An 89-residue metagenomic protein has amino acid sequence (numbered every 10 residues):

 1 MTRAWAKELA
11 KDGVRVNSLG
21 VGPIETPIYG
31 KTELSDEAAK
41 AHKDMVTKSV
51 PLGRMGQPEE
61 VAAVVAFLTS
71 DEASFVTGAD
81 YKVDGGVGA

Functional and structural regions predicted by a protein language model:
R3: A short, exposed helix-loop element centered on a Lys and neighboring polar residues
K7-K11, S74: Alpha-helical segment proximal to the catalytic Tyr-Lys
E8, P27, G88: Active-site beta-alpha loop architecture of Rossmann-like, nucleotide-cofactor-dependent enzymes
L9, V16-L19, V46, V61 (+2 more regions): Residue-level signal for nonpolar/aromatic packing positions in well-ordered secondary structure
K11, S18, P23-S49: A glycine/serine/threonine-rich, flexible loop-to-helix segment that serves as the NAD(P) cofactor-binding "lid"
R15-E25, T69, K82-D84: Conserved SDR Rossmann-fold cofactor-binding beta-strand/turn motif
N17, G53-R54: Short alpha-helix in the Rossmann-fold core of NAD(P)-dependent oxidoreductases
R54-V83, G88: C-terminal substrate-recognition "lid" of short-chain dehydrogenase/reductases
